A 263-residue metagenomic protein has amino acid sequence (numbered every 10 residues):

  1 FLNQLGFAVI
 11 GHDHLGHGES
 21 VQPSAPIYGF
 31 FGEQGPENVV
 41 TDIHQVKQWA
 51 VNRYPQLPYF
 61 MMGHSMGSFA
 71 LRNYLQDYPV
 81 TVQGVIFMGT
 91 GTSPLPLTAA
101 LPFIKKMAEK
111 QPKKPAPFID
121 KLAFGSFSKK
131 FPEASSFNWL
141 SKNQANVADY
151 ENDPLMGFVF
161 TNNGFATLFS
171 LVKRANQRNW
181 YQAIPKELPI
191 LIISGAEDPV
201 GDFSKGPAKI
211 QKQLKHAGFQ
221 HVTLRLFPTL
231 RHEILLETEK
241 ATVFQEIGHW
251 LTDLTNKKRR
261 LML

Functional and structural regions predicted by a protein language model:
F1-A25: Conserved alpha/beta-hydrolase
F31-N52: Alpha/beta-hydrolase active-site loop
Y54-S65: Alpha/beta-hydrolase fold nucleophile elbow
G63-N73: Glycine-rich nucleophile elbow surrounding the catalytic serine of serine-hydrolase chemistry
L71-L155: Alpha/beta-hydrolase-fold enzymes
I192-S194: Short beta-strand/loop motif that positions the catalytic acidic residue of the alpha/beta-hydrolase fold
P199-K209: Conserved alpha/beta-hydrolase "acid-adjacent" motif
K215-L263: Catalytic active-site module of serine/aspartate enzymes centered on a nucleophile-bearing elbow/loop
